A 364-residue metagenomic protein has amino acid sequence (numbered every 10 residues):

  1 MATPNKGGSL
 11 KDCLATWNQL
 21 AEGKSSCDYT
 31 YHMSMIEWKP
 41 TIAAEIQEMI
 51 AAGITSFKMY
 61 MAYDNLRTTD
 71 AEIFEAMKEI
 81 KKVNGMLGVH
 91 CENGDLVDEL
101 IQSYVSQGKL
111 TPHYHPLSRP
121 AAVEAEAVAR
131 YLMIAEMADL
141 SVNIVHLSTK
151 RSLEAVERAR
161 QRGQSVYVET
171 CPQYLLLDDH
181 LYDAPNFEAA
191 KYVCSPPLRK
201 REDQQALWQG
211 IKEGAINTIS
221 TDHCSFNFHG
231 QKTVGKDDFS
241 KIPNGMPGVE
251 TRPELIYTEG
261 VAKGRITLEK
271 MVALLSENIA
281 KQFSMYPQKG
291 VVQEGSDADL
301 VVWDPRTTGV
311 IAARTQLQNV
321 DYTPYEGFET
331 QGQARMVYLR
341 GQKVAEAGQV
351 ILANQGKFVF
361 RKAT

Functional and structural regions predicted by a protein language model:
M1-K24, T41: Metal-associated gating/positioning segment near the N- to mid-region
A2-K6, S34, A62, E92-N93 (+3 more regions): Short, ordered loop/turn segments at secondary-structure junctions
T3-P4, C171-Q173, G245: Short, acidic/turn-prone active-site loops that include or flank metal/cofactor- and phosphate-binding residues
M35-P40: Active-site beta->alpha loop and helix N-cap motifs at the rims of alpha/beta catalytic domains
T41-I219, G235: Histidine/acidic residue-rich metal-binding segments in metalloenzymes
L110-S141, Y192, E213, N217-I219 (+1 more regions): His/Asp/Glu-enriched, well-ordered alpha-helical/loop segment that forms or immediately abuts the divalent-metal
T233-D238, E294-V359: C-terminal cap of metal-dependent C-N hydrolases
